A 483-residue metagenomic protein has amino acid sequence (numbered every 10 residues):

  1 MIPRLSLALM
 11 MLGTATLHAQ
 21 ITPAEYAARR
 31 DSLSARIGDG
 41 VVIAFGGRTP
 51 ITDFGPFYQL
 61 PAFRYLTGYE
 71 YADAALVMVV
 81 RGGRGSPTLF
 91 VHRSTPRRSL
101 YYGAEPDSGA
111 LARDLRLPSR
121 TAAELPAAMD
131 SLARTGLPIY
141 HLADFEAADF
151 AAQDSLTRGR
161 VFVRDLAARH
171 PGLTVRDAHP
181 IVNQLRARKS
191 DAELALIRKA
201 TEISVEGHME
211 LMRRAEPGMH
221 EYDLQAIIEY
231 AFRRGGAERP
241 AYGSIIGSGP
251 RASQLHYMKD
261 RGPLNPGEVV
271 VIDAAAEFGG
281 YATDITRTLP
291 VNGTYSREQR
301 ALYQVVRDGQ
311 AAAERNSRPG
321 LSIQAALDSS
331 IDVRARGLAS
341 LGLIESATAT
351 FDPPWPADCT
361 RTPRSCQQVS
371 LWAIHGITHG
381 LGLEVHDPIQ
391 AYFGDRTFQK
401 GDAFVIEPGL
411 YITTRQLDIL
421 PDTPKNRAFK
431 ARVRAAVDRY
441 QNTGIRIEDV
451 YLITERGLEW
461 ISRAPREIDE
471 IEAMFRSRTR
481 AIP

Functional and structural regions predicted by a protein language model:
M1, T14, E25-Y26: General helical secondary-structure elements
M1-L5, L327: Positively charged n-region of N-terminal signal peptides that target proteins for export
R4-T16: Bacterial N-terminal signal peptides
H18-P483: Active-site neighborhoods and metal-handling regions in enzymes and metal-associated proteins
